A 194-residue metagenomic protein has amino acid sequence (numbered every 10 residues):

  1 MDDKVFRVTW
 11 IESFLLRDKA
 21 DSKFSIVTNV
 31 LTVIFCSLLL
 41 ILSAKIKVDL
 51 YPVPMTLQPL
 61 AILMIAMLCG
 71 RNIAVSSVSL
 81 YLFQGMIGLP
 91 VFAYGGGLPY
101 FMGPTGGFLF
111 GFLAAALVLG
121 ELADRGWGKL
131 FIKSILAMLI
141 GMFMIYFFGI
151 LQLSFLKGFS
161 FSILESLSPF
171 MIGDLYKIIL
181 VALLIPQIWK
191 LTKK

Functional and structural regions predicted by a protein language model:
D2-I11, F83-P90, K157-F161: Peri-membrane helix termini and adjoining interfacial loops of integral membrane proteins
D2-V75: Hydrophobic transmembrane alpha-helices
T32-S43, I62, A66, L80-G85 (+11 more regions): Alpha-helical transmembrane segments in multi-pass membrane proteins
A44-K47, Y51, C69, G88 (+6 more regions): Short helix-capping/hinge motifs at transmembrane helix termini and TM-loop junctions
A44-P54, L82-A115: Interfacial aromatic-anchored transmembrane helix boundaries in multi-pass membrane proteins
P54-P59, G96-P104, F161-F170: Non-cytosolic membrane-interface motifs at loop->transmembrane helix junctions
N72-I73, G106, K133, F161: Residue-level recognition of membrane-helix boundary sites in multi-pass small-molecule transporters
G128-K194: Membrane-embedded alpha-helical hairpins and interfacial helices in multi-pass inner-membrane proteins
